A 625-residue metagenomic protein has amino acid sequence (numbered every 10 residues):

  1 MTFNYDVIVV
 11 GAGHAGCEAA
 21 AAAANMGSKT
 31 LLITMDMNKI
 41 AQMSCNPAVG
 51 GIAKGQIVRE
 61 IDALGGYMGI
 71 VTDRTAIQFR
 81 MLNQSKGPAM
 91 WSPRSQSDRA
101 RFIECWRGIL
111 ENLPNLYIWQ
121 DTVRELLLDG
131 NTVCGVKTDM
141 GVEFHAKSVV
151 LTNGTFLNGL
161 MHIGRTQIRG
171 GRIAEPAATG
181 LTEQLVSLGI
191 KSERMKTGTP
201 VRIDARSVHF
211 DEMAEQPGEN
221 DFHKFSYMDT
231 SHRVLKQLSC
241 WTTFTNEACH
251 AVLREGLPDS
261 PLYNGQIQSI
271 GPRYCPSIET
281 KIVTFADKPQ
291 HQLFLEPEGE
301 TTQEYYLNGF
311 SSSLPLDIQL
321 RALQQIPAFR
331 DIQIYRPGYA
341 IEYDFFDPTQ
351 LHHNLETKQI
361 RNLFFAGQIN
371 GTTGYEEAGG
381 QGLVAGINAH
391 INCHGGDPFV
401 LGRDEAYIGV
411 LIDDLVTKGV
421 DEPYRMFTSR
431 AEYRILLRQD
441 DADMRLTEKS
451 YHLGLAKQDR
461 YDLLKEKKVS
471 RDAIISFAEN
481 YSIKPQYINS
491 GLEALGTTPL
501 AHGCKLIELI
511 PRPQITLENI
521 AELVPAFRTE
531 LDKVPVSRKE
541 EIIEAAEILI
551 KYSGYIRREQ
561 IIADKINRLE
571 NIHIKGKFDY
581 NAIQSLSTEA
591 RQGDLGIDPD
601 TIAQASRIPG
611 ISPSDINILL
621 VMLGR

Functional and structural regions predicted by a protein language model:
T2-A15: Beta1/beta-strand and adjacent pyrophosphate-binding region of the FAD-binding site in flavoprotein oxidoreductases
F3-Y5, D139-S148: Core beta-strand elements of the Rossmann-like FAD/NAD(P) dinucleotide-binding domain in flavoenzyme oxidoreductases
V10, E143-G154: Short hydrophobic core segments
A21-E125, M140, T152-R169, P176 (+3 more regions): Conserved N-terminal/central alpha/beta ligand/cofactor-binding core
D36-N38, K54, T182-L320, T417-H502 (+2 more regions): An anion/pyrophosphate-binding glycine-rich loop and adjacent beta-alpha core in soluble alpha-beta enzymes
L127-E143: Conserved beta-strand-loop-beta-strand element in the redox core of flavoprotein oxidoreductases
Y306-T372, F399-D413, K539-G593, D598: A glycine-rich dinucleotide-binding beta-alpha-beta segment and adjacent secondary-structure elements that constitute
R430, T447-N617, V621-G624: Extended, charge-enriched "interface" segments that sit outside catalytic cores
